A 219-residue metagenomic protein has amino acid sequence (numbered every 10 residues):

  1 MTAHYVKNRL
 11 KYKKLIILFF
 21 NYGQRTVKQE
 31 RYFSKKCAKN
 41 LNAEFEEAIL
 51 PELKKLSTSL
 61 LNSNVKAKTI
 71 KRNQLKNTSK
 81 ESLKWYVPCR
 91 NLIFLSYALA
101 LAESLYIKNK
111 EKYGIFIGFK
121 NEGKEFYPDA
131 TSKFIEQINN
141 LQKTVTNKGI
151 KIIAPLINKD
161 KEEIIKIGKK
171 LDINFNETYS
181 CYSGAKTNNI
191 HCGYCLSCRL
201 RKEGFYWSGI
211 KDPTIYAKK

Functional and structural regions predicted by a protein language model:
M1-D172: ATP-dependent adenylation/nucleotidyltransferase module used to activate substrates
S34-K36, A185, Y206: Alpha-helix termini
S96, E177-E203: Local cysteine-cluster metal-coordination motifs and their immediate loop/turn environment, predominantly Fe-S cluster
I107, G204-W207: Perimembrane helix-loop junctions in membrane proteins
T146, Y206-G209: Short amphipathic alpha-helical interaction/hinge segments
G209-K219: Short cysteine/histidine-rich metal-coordination sites, predominantly Zn2+-binding motifs
